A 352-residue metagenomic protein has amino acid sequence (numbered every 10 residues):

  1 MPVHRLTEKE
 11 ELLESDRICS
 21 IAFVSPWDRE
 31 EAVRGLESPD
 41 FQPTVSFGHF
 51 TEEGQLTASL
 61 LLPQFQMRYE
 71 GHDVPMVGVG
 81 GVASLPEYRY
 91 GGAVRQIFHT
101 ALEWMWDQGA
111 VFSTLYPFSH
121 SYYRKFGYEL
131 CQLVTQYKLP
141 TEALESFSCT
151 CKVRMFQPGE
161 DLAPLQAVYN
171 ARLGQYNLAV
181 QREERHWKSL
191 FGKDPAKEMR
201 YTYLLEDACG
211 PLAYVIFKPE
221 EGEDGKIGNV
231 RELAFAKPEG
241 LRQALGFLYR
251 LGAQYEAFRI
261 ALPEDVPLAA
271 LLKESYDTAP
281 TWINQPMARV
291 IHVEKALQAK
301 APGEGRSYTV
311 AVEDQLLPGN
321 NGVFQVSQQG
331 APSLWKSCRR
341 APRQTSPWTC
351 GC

Functional and structural regions predicted by a protein language model:
M1-Q64, G71-G78, E145-H186, D224-G228: Short amphipathic alpha-helix that is part of the acyltransferase structural core
P2-L13, K152-C352: Intrinsically disordered, low-complexity, positively biased terminal segments
V79-S84, R89-W106, K237-Y249: Conserved acetyl-CoA-binding loop-helix of GNAT-fold acetyltransferases
F98, L102-P117, A253-E264: Conserved GNAT acetyl-CoA-binding A-motif
D107-V111, P117-T135, D265-T281: Conserved active-site alpha-helix within GNAT-family acetyltransferase domains
L130-S146: Flexible glycine-/small-residue-enriched beta->alpha junction loops that bind anionic phosphate/pyrophosphate groups
